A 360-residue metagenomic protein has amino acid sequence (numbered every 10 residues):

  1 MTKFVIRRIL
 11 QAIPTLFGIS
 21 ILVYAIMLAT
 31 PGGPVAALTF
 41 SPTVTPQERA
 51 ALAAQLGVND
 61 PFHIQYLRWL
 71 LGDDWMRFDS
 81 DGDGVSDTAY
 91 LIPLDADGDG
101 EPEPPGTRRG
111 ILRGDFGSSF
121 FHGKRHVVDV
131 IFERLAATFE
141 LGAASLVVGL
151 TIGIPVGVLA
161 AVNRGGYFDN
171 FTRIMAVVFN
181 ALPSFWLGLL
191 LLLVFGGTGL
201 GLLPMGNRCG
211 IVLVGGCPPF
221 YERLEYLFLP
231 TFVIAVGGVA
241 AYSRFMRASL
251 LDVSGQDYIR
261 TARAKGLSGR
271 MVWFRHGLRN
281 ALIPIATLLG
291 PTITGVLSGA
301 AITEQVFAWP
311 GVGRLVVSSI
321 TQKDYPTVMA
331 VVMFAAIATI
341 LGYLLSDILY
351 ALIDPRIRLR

Functional and structural regions predicted by a protein language model:
M1-P61, F132-E133, F139, L150-T151 (+4 more regions): N-terminal signal-anchor/first transmembrane alpha helix
T2-K3, L135-E140, A144-F168, S184 (+3 more regions): Alpha-helical transmembrane segments of integral membrane proteins, especially multi-pass inner/plasma-membrane
R7, F40, A54, F121 (+6 more regions): Phosphate-coordinating loops and pocket residues in cytosolic domains that bind phosphorylated ligands
I9, E48, L52, F62-R77 (+10 more regions): Hydrophobic alpha-helical segments of integral membrane proteins, encompassing both true transmembrane helices
L16-D74, F78-D95, G199-Y221: Hydrophobic alpha-helical transmembrane segments of membrane transport/permease proteins and related membrane-embedded
L16-F17, I21, V178-F195, L289-I293: Hydrophobic alpha-helical membrane-insertion segments
N59-I154: An internal, D/E-rich "acidic patch" concept
